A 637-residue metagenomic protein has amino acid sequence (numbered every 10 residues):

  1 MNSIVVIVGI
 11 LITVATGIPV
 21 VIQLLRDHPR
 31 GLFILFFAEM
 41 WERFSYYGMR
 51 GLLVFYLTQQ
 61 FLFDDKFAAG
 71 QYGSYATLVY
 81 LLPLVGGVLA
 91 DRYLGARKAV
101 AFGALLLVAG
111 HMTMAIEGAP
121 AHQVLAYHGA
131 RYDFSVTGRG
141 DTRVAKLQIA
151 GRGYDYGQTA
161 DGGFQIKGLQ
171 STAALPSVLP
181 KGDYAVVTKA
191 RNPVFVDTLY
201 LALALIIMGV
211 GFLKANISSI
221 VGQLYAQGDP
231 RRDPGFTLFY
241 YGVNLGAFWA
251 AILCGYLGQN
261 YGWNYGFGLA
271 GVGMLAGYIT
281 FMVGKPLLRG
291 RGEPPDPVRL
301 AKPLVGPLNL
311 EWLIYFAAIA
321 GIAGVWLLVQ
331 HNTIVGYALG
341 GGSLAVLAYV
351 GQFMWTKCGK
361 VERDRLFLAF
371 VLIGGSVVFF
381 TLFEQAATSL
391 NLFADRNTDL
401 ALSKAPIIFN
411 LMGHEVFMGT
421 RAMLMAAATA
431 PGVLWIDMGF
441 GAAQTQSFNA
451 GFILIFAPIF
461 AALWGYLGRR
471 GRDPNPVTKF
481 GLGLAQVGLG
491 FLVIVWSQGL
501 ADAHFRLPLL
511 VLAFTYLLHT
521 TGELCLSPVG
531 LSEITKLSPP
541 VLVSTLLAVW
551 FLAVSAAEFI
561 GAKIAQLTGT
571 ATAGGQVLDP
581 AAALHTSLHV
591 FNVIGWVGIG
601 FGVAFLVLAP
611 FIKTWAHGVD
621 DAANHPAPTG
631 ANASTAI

Functional and structural regions predicted by a protein language model:
M1-G31, A130-I166, Y184-A190, Q227-G228 (+7 more regions): Intracellular loop-helix junctions on the cytosolic face of multi-pass helical membrane proteins
V20, L105-V194, G465, G481-H504: C-terminal ends and interior cores of transmembrane alpha-helices in multi-pass membrane transporters/permeases
F36, M40, L125-G138, S177-L213 (+2 more regions): Hydrophobic core of transmembrane alpha-helices in multi-pass small-molecule transporters, especially MFS/SLC-type
M49-Q71, G222, A386-Q444: Short amphipathic helix-loop junctions that connect adjacent transmembrane helices in Major Facilitator Superfamily/SLC
L57-T58, L89-D91, L253-G262, W464 (+1 more regions): Interfacial helix-cap and linker-helix signal at transmembrane-aqueous boundaries of multi-pass secondary transporters
A68, F102, D229-L238, G242 (+6 more regions): Cytoplasmic loop-to-transmembrane helix junctions
Y75-P83, R231-Q259, G266-F281, F316-I319 (+2 more regions): Glycine-rich segments within core transmembrane alpha-helices of 12-TM secondary carriers
R92-A104, P176, G228, E362-R363 (+1 more regions): Cytoplasmic membrane-interface "Motif A"-like loop-to-helix N-cap segments of 12-TM Major Facilitator Superfamily
